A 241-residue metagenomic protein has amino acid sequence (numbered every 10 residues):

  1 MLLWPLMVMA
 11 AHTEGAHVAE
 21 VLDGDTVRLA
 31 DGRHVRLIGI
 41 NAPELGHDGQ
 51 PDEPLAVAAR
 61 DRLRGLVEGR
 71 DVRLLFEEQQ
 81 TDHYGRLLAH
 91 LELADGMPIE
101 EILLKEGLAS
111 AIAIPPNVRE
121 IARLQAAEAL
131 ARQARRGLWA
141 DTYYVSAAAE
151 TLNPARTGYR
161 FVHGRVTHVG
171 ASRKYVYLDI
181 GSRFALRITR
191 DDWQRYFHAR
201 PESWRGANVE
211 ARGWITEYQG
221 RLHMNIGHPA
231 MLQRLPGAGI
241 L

Functional and structural regions predicted by a protein language model:
M1-M7: Bacterial N-terminal signal peptides
V8-L241: Small beta-barrel nucleic-acid-binding modules, primarily SNase/OB-fold domains and secondarily Tudor-like barrels
